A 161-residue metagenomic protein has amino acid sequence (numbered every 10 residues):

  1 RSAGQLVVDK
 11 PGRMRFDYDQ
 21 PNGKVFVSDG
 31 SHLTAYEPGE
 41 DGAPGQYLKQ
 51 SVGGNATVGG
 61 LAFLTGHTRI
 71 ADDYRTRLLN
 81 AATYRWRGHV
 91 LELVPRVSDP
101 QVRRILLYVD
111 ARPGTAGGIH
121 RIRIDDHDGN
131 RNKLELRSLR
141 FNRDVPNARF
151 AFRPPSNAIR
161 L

Functional and structural regions predicted by a protein language model:
R1, D41, Y74: Localized chelating/binding microdomains that coordinate divalent metal ions or stabilize phosphate-bearing
R1-G30: N-terminal mature ectodomain segment of secretory-pathway/periplasmic proteins
S2-G4, K24-F26, P44-L48, R103-I105 (+1 more regions): Short beta-strand segments
L6, S31, S51-T57, D110-R112 (+1 more regions): A short, sequence-level motif marking secondary-structure junctions
M14-Y18, L33-Y36, L93, I119-I124: Short hydrophobic/aromatic-rich beta-strand segments that constitute the beta-sheet cores of beta-sandwich/beta-barrel
R15, N22-V25, A35, G42 (+2 more regions): Short beta-strands and strand-coil junctions in structured, solvent-facing domains, enriched
T34-T65: Acidic/charged, solvent-exposed loop-and-adjacent secondary-structure segments enriched in E/D, K/R, S/T, and G/P
R69-L161: Gly/Pro-enriched, hydrophobic low-complexity segments that function as extracytoplasmic propeptides/linkers
